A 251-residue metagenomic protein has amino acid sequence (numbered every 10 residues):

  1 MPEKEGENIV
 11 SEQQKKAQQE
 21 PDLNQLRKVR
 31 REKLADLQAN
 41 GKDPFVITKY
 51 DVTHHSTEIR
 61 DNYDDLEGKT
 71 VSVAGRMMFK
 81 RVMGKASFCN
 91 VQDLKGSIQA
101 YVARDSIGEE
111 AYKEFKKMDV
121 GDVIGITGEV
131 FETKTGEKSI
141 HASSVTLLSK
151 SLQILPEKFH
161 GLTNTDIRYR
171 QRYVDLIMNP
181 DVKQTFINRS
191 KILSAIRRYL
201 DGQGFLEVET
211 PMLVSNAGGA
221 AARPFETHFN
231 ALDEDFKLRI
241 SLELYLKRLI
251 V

Functional and structural regions predicted by a protein language model:
E3-Q19, L23, L34-N40, P44-V251: Class II aminoacyl-tRNA synthetase-like tRNA-binding/catalytic domains
